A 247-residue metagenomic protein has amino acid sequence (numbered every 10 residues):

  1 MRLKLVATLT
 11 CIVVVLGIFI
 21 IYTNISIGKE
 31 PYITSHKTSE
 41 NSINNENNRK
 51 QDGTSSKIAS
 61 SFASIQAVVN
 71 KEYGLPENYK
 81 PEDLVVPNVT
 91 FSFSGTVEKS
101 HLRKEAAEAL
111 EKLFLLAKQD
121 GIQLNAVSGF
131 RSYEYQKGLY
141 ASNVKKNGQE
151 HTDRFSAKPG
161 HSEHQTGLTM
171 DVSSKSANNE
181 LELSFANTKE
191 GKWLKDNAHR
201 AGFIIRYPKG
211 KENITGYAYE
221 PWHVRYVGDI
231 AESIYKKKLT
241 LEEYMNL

Functional and structural regions predicted by a protein language model:
R2-G129, Y133-L247: Extracytoplasmic cell-surface/polysaccharide-interacting catalytic and binding patches
